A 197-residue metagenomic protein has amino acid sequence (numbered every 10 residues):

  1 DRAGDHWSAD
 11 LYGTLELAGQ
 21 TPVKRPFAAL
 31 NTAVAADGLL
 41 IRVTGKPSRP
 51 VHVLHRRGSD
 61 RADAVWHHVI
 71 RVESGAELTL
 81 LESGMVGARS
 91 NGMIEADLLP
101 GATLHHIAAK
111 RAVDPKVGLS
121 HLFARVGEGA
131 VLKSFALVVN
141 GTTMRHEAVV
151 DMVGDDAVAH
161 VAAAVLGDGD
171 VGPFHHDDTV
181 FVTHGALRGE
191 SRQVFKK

Functional and structural regions predicted by a protein language model:
D1-W7: N-terminal accessory segments that position/regulate proteins before the catalytic core
D10-K197: Conserved beta-strand/loop scaffold segments within soluble protein domains that form the structured core and edges
